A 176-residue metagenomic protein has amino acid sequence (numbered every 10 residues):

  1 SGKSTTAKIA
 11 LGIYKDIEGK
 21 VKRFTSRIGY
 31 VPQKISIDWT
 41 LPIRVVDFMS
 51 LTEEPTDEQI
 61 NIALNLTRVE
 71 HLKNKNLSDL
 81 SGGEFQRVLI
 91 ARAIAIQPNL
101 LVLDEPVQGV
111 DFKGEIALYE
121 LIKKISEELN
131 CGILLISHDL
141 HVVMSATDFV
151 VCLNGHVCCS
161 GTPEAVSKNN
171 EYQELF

Functional and structural regions predicted by a protein language model:
L11: Helix-to-loop junction immediately C-terminal to a conserved catalytic motif
D57-K73: Conserved ABC ATPase "signature" region
N76-L80, E84: Conserved ABC ATPase signature
Q97: Conserved catalytic motifs of ABC-family nucleotide-binding domains
L101-E105: Catalytic Walker B motif of ABC-type/P-loop ATPase nucleotide-binding domains
S137-H138: H-loop/switch region of ABC-family ATPase nucleotide-binding domains
V150-T162: H-loop (His-switch) and adjacent beta-strand-loop-beta switch element of ABC-type ATPase nucleotide-binding domains
